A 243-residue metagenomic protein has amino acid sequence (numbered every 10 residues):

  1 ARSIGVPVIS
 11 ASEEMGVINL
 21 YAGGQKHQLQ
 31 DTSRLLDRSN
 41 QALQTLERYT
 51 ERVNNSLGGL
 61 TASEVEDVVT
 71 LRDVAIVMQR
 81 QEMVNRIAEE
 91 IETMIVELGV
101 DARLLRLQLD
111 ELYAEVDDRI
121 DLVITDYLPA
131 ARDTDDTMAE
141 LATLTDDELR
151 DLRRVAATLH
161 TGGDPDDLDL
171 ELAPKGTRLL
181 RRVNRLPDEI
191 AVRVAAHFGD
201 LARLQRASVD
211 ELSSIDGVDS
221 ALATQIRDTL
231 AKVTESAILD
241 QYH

Functional and structural regions predicted by a protein language model:
R2-E148: Divalent-cation
A114-I215, S220-H243: Long, highly charged, low-complexity intrinsically disordered interaction regions that mediate electrostatic DNA/RNA
